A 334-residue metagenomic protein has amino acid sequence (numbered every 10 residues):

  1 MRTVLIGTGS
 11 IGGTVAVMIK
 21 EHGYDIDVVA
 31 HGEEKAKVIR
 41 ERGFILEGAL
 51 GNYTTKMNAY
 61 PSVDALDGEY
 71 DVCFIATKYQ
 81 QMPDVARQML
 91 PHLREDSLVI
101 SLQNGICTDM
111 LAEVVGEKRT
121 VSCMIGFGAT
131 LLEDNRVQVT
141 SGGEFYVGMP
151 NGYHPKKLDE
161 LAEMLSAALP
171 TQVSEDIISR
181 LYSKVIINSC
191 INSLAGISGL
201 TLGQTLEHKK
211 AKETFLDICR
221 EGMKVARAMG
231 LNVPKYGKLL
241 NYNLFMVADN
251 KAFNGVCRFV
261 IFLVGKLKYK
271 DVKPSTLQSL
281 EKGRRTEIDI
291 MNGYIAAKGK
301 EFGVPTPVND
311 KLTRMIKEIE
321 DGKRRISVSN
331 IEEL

Functional and structural regions predicted by a protein language model:
M1, D71, G143: Nucleotide donor/acceptor-binding cores
M1-N52: NAD(P)+-binding Rossmann beta1-loop-alpha1 motif at the extreme N-terminus of oxidoreductases
K20, R40, L165-S166, R227 (+1 more regions): Anion (oxyanion) recognition and catalysis
A30, L50, P61-V63, Q103 (+4 more regions): Residues at the C-termini of beta-strands that transition into short coil/loop
N52-R136: Rossmann-like NAD(P)(H) cofactor-binding subdomain of soluble oxidoreductases
H92, V114-R119, Q138-L239: Internal alpha-helical scaffold of NAD(P)-dependent oxidoreductase catalytic cores
L216, R220-M223, R227-L334: NAD(P)-dependent Rossmann-like dehydrogenase/reductase catalytic/cofactor-binding core
